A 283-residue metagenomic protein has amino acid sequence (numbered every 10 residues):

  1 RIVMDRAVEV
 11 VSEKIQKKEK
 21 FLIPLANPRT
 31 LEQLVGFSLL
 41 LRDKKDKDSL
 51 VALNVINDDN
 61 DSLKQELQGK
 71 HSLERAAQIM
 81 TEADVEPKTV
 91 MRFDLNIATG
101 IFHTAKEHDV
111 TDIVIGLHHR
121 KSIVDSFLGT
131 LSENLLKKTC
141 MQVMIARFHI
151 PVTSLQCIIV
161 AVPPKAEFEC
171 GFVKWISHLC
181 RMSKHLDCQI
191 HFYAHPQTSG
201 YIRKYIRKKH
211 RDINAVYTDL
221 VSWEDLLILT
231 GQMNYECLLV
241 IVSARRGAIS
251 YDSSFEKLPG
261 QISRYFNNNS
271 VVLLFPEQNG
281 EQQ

Functional and structural regions predicted by a protein language model:
I2-K17: N-terminal signal-anchor transmembrane helix
E13-Q232, V240-I241, G247, F275: Structured cytosolic domains appended to multi-pass membrane proteins
L128-L131, S254-P259: Charged helix-capping and loop-helix junction motifs
W223, L258-R264: Intrinsically disordered terminal tails
R246-G247, L258: Membrane-embedded transmembrane helical bundles of large multi-pass transporters/channels
I249-Y251: C-terminal structured domain segments
I262-Q283: Short, flexible loop segments at boundaries between secondary-structure elements
